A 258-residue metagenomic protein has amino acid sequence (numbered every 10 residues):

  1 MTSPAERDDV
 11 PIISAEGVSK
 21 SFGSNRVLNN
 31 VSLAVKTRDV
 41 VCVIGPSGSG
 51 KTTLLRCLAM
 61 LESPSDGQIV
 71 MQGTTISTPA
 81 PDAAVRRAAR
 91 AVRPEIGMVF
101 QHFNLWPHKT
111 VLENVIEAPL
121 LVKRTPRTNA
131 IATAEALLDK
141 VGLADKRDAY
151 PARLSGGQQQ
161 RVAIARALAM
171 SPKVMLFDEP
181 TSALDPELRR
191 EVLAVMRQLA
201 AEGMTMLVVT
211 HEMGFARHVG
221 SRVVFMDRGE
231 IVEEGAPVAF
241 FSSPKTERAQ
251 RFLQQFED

Functional and structural regions predicted by a protein language model:
T2-R7: Pre-NBD coupling/linker segments of ABC/ABC-like ATPases
D8-P237: ABC family nucleotide-binding domain
F225-R228, V238-D258: C-terminal boundary and immediately downstream tail of ABC-type ATPase nucleotide-binding domains
